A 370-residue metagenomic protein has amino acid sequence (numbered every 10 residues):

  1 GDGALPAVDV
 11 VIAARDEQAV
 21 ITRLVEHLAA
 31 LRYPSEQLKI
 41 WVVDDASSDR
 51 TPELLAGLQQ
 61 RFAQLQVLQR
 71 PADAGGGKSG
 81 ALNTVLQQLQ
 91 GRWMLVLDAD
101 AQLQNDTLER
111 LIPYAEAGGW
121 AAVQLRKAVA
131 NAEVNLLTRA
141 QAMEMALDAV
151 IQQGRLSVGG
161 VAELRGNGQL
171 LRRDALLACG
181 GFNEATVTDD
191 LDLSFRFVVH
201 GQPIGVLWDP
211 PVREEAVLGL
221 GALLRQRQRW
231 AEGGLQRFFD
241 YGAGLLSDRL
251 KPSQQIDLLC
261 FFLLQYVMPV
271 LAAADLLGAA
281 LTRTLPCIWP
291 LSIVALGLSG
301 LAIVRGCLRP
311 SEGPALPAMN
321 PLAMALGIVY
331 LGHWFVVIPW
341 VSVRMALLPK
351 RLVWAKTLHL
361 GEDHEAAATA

Functional and structural regions predicted by a protein language model:
G1-D2, C260-P349: Membrane-embedded multi-pass helical conduit in multi-pass membrane proteins, especially envelope-biosynthetic
G1-E26: N-proximal low-complexity "stem/linker" segments adjacent to membrane-targeting elements
P6-D9, K39, D192: Cell-envelope/extracellular polymer assembly enzymes that use nucleotide-activated donors
E26-A72: Acidic donor-binding segment of Leloir-type glycosyltransferases
F62-P71, G75-R92, N105-V187, L224 (+3 more regions): Long helical/loop segments within the catalytic core of UDP-sugar-dependent glycosyltransferases, especially the large
V187-L193: Acidic donor-binding loop at a coil-to-helix junction in glycosyltransferase catalytic cores that engages
S194-V212: Catalytic donor-sugar/metal-binding loop of nucleotide-sugar-dependent glycosyltransferases
